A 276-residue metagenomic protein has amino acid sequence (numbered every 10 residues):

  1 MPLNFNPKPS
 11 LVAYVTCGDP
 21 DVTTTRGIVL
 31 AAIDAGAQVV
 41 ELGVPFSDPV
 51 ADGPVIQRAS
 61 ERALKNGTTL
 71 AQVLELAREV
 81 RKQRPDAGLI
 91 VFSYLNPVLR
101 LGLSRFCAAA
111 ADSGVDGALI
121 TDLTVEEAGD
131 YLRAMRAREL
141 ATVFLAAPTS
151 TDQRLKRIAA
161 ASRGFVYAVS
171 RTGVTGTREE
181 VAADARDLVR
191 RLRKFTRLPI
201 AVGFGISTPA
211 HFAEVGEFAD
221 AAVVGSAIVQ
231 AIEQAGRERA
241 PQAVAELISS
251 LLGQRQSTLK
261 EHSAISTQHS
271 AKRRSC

Functional and structural regions predicted by a protein language model:
M1-T16, A77-K82: N-terminal amphipathic alpha-helix/helix-capping segment at the start of soluble metabolic enzymes
L11-V15, V40-L42, L89-S93, A118-I120 (+4 more regions): Hydrophobic faces of well-ordered beta-strands that scaffold small-molecule active sites in alpha/beta enzyme cores
V22-I33, S150-A160, V202, I206-A222: Catalytic cores of alpha/beta
Q38-P49, V115-L119, T124-E127, A168-G176 (+3 more regions): Glycine-rich phosphate-binding active-site loops on the catalytic face of alpha/beta enzymes
G53-I90, R133-A147, A183-I200, A243-L259: Alpha-helix-loop-beta-strand connector modules within alpha/beta enzyme cores
K65-T68, G114-E127, A141-S150, K156 (+1 more regions): Catalytic beta/alpha-barrel core
L145, L155-K194, A231-A235: Glycine/Thr-rich beta-alpha phosphate-binding loop at enzyme active sites
R190-L198, S207-T267, K272-C276: Alpha/beta catalytic cores of nucleotide-metabolism and tRNA/nucleoside-modifying enzymes
